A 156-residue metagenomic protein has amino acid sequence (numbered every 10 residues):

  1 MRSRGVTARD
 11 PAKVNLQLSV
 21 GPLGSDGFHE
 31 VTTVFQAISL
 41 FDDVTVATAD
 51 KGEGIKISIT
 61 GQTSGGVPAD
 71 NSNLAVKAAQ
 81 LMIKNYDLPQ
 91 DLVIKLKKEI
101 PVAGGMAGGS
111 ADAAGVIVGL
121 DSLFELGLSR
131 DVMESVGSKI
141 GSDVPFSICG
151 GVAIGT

Functional and structural regions predicted by a protein language model:
M1-G104, S122, L126-G127, D131: ATP-binding N-lobe of GHMP and related small-molecule kinases
A79, A113-A114, S142: Alpha-helical structural signal
L81, G119, S135-K139: Generic structural signal for isolated residues within well-ordered alpha-helices
S110-F124: Short, small-residue alpha-helix embedded
G127-T156: Alpha/beta catalytic cores of group-transfer enzymes, especially the acyltransferase/condensing modules of polyketide
